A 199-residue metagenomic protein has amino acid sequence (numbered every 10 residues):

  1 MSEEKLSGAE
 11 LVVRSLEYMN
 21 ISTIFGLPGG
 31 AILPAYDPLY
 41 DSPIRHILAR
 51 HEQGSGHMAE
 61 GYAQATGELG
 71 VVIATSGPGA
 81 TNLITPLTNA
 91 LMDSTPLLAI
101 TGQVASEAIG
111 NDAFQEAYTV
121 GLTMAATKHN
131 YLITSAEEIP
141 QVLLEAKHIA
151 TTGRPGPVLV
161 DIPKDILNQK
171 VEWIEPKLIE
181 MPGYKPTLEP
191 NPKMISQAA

Functional and structural regions predicted by a protein language model:
M1-A199: N-terminal alpha/beta PP-like core and its mobile active-site loop of ThDP/TPP-dependent enzymes
